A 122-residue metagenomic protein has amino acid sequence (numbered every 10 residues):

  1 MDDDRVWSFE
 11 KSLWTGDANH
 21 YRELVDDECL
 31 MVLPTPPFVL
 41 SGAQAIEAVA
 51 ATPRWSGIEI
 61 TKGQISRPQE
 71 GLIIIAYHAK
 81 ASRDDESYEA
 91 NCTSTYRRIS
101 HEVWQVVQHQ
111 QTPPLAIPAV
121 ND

Functional and structural regions predicted by a protein language model:
M1-L24, L30-D122: A beta-strand edge to alpha-helix "cap/lid" segment located at domain peripheries
